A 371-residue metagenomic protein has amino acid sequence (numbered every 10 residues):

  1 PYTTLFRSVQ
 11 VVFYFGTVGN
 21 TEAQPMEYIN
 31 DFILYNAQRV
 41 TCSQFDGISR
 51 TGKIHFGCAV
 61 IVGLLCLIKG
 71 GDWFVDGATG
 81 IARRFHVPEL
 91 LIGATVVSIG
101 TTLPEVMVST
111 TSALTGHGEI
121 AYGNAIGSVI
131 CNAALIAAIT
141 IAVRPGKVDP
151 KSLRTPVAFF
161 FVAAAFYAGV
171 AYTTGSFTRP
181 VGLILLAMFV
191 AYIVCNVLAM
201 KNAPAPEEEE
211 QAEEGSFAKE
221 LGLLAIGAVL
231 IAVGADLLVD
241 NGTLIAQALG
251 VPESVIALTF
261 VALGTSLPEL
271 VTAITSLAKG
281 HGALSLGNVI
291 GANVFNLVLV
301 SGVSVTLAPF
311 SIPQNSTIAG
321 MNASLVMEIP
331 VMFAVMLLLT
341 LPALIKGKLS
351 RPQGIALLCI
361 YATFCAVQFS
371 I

Functional and structural regions predicted by a protein language model:
P1-L5, F32: Short, small-residue-biased leader/transition segments that mark boundaries at the very start of proteins
F6-F13: Noncatalytic modules at the cell exterior or secretory-pathway interfaces, chiefly beta-strand-rich lectin/adhesion
F13-A23: Short beta-strand-plus-loop segments that form exposed binding edges in beta-rich domains
P25-E27: Short beta-strands within extracellular/lumenal beta-sheet-rich domains
I29, I33-I371: Hydrophobic alpha-helical segments, chiefly the membrane-spanning helices and signal/signal-anchor peptides
